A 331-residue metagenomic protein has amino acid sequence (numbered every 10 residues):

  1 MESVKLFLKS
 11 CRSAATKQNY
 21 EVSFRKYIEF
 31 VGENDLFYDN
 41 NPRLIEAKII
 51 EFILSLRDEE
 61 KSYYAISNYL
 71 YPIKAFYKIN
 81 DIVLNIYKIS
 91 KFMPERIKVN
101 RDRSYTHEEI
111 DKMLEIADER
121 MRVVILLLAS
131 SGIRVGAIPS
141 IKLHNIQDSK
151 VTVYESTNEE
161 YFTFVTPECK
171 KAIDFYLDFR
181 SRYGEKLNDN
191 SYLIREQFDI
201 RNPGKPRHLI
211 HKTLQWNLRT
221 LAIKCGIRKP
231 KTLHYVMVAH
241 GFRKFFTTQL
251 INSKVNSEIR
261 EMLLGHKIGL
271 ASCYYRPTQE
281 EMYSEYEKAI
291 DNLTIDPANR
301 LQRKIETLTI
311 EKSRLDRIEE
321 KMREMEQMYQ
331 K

Functional and structural regions predicted by a protein language model:
R12-I82, V165: Non-catalytic DNA-binding core/recognition domains of DNA-processing enzymes
I50-E51, I82-K112, Y154-S156, F198-P206: Flexible interdomain linker/hinge and immediately adjacent N-terminus of the catalytic tyrosine-recombinase domain
S104, S156-T157, L264-K312: Catalytic-site neighborhood detector that most strongly recognizes the C-terminal catalytic loop/helix of tyrosine
Y105-V135, E159, R243: Basic, Lys/Arg- and aromatic-enriched nucleic-acid-binding interface segment
L128-S149, S257-M262: Short, charged phosphate-coordinating catalytic segments
S140-S181: Conserved tyrosine-mediated DNA breakage-rejoining catalytic core shared by Y-recombinases
P167-L233: Active-site/catalytic core of tyrosine-dependent DNA strand-transfer enzymes
Q215-M262, H266-K267: Short, basic (Lys/Arg/His-rich) helix/loop patches that form interaction surfaces in the mid-to-C-terminal regions
